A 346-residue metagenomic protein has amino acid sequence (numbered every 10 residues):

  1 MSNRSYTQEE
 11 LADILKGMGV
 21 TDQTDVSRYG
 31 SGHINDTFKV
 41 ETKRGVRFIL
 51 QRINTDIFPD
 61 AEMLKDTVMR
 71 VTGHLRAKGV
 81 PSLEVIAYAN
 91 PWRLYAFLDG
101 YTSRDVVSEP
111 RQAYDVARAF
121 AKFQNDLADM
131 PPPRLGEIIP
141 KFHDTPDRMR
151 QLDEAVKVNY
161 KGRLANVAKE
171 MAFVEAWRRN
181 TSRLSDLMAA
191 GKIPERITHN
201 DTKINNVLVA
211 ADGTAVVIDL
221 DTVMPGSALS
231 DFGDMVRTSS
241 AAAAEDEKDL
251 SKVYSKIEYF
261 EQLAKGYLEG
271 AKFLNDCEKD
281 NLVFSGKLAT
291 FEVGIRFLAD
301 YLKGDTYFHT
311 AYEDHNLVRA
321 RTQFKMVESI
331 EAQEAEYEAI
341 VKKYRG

Functional and structural regions predicted by a protein language model:
M1-T24: Juxta-kinase regulatory segment immediately upstream of eukaryotic protein kinase catalytic domains
S2, S27-S31, Q51, T55-E62 (+11 more regions): ATP-dependent phospho-/nucleotidyl transfer catalytic cores
K16-Q23, R76-P81, A271-K272: Short secondary-structure junctions
T21-T42: ATP-binding glycine-rich phosphate-binding loop
K43-L135: ATP-binding pocket architecture of kinase catalytic cores
N205-A244: Catalytic activation segment of kinase domains across protein kinase-like and atypical kinase folds
L229-F273, L288-Y307: Active-site activation/catalytic loop segments of kinase-like enzymes and analogous catalytic loops in related
